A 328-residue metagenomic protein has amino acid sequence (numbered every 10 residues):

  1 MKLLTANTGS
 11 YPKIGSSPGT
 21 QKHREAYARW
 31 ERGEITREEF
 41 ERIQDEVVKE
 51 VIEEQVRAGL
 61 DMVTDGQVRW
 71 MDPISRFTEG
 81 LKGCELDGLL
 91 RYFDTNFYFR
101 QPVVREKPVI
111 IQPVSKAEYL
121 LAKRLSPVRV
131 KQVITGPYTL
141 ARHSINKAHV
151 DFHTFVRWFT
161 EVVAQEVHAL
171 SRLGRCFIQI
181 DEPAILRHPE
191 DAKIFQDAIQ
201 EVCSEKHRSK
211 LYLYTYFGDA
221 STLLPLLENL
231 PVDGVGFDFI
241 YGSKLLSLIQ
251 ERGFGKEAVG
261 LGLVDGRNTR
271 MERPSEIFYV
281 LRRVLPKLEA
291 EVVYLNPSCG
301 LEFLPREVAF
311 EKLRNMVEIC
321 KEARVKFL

Functional and structural regions predicted by a protein language model:
M1-L328: Domain-level signal for soluble alpha/beta catalytic cores
